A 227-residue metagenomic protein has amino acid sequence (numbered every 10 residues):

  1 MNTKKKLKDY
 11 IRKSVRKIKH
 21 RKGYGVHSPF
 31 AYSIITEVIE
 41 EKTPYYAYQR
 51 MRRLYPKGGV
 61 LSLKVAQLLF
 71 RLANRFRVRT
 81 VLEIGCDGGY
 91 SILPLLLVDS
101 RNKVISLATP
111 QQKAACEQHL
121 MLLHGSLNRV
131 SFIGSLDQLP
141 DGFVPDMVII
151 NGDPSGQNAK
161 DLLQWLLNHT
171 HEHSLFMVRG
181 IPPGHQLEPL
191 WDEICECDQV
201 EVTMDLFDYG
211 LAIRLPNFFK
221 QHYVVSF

Functional and structural regions predicted by a protein language model:
M1-M147, D153-E172, I181-F227: A short alpha-helical cap/connector motif
